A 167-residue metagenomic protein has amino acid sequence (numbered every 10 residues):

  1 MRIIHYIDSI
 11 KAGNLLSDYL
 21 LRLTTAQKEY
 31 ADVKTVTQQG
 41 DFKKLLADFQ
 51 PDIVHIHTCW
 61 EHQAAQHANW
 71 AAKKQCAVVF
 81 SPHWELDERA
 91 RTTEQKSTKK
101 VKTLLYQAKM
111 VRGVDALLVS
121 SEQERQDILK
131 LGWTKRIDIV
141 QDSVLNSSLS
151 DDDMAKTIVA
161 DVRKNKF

Functional and structural regions predicted by a protein language model:
M1-Q39: N-terminal subdomain of nucleotide-sugar transferases
I3, I53-H55, W70-E88, L118: Active-site proximal beta-strand in glycosyltransferases
I4, L118, V144-F167: Conserved donor-binding/catalytic core segment of Leloir-type glycosyltransferases
L16-Y19, Q38, H57, Q63 (+2 more regions): Replace "coordinates the UDP/GDP/TDP-sugar" with "coordinates nucleotide-activated sugar donors
D41, L86, Q123-R125: Alpha-helix capping/helix-boundary segments
L45-A64, A77-V79: Short N-terminal targeting/anchoring amphipathic segment
K99-A116: Membrane-proximal helix-turn-helix segments that form the acceptor-binding/catalytic region of lipid-linked
R125-L145, D152-D153: Helix-loop-beta element that forms the nucleotide-linked donor phosphate-binding surface in glycosyltransferases
